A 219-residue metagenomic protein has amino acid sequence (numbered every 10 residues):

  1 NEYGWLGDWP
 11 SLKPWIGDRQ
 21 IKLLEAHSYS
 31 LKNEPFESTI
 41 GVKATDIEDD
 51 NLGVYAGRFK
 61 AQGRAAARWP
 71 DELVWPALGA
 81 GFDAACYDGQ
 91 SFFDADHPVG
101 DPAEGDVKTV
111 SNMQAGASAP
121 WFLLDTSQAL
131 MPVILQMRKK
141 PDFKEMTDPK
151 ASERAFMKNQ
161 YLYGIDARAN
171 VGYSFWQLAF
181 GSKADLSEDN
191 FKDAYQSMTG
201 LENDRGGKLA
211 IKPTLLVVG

Functional and structural regions predicted by a protein language model:
N1-E34: Assembly/oligomerization interface modules of large self-assembling protein complexes
G17-R19, Y29, V42, N170-W176: Short low-complexity stretches enriched in small and charged residues
S28, D46-V54, K183-L186, D204: Conserved aromatic-histidine-acidic binding/catalytic patches
Y29, T45, A85, Q90 (+2 more regions): Flexible, active-site-adjacent loop/turn segments at secondary-structure boundaries
L31-D83, A155-R168, L216: Long, contiguous amphipathic alpha-helices that act as assembly "spine/axial" helices in icosahedral shell and virion
L73, A80-G81, A85, E202-G206 (+1 more regions): Internal, well-folded beta-alpha domain core
W75-D106: Charged mid-protein connector segments
D96-G219: Sequence/fold signature of self-assembling virion shell proteins
